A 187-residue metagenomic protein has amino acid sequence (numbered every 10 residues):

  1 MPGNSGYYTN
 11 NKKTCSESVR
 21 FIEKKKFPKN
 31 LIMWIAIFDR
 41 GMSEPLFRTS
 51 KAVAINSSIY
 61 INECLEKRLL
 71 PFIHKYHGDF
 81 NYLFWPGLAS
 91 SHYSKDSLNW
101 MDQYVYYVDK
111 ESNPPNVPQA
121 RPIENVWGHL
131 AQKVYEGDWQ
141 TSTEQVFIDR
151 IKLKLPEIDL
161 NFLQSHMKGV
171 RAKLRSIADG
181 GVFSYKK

Functional and structural regions predicted by a protein language model:
M1, M42-E44, S91-S94, A120: Short catalytic/ligand-binding loop motif for oxyanion handling, primarily in non-cytosolic enzymes, centered on
M1-K67: Extended, low-complexity cationic-aromatic segments
I22-F27, I55, I59, L88-S91 (+2 more regions): Conserved, non-catalytic sequence blocks in retroelement Pol enzymes and Pol-derived host proteins
I35, C64-L65, F84-G87, M101 (+4 more regions): Mobile genetic element proteins and their domesticated derivatives, centered on retroelements and DNA transposons
I61-L83: Short, basic/hydrophobic alpha-helical segments
P86-L88, K95-D96, E111-V134: RNase H-like two-metal-ion nuclease catalytic core shared by retroviral integrases and related mobile-element nucleases
S94-V105: Short, aromatic/basic amphipathic alpha-helical patches
P122-K187: C-terminal anion-handling pockets and recognition modules
